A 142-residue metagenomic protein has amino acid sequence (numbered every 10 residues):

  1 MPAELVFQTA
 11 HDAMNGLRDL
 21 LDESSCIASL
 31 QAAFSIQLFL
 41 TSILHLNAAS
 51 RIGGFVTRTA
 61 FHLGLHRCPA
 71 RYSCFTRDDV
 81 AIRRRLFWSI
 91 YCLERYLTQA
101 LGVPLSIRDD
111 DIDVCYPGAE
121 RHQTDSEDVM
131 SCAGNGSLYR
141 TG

Functional and structural regions predicted by a protein language model:
M1-D111, D125-G142: Extended, leucine-rich alpha-helical cores of fungal transcription factors
D110-R121: Flexible glycine/proline-rich, aromatic-decorated loop/lid segments
